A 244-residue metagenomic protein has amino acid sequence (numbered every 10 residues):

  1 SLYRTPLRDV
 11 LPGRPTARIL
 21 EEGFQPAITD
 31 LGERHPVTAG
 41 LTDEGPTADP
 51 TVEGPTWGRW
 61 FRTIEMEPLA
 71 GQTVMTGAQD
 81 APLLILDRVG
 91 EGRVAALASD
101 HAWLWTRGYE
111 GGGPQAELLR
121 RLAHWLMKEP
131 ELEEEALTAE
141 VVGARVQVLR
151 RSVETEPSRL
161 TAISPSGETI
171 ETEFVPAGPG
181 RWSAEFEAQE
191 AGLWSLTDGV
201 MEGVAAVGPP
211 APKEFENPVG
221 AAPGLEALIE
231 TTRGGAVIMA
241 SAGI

Functional and structural regions predicted by a protein language model:
S1-I244: N-linked glycosylation sequons
